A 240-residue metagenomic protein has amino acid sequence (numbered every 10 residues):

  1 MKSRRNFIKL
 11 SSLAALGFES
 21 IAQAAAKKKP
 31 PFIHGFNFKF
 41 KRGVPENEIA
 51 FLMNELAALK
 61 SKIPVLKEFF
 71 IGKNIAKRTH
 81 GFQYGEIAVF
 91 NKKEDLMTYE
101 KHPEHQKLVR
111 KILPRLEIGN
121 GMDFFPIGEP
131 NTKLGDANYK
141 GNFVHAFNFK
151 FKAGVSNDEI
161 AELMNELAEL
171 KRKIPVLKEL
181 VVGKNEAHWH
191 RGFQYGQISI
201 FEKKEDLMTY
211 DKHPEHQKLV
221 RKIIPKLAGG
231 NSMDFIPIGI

Functional and structural regions predicted by a protein language model:
M1-A15: N-terminal secretory signal peptides and thylakoid transit peptides that target proteins across membranes
I21-N47: C-terminal segment of N-terminal export signals and the immediately downstream linker at the start of the mature
Q23-A24, A57-G85, A168-G196, S232-I236: Short, glycine- and small/hydrophobic-rich beta-strand elements in well-ordered beta-sheets
F32-K39, K73, R78-E100, G141-F151 (+1 more regions): Short, well-ordered beta-strand segments in beta-rich or mixed alpha/beta enzyme and ligand-binding folds
N37, F147-A153, E159-E169, K173: Extracytoplasmic/periplasm-facing segments of secreted or lipoprotein envelope proteins
V44-I49, M97, V155-I160, M208-T209: Short, conserved charged micro-motifs
S61-L66, V89-M122, R172-L177, I200-M233: An amphipathic, aromatic/His-enriched active-site/gating alpha helix that lines ligand/cofactor pockets
D123-N148: Surface-exposed beta-loop interaction hotspot
